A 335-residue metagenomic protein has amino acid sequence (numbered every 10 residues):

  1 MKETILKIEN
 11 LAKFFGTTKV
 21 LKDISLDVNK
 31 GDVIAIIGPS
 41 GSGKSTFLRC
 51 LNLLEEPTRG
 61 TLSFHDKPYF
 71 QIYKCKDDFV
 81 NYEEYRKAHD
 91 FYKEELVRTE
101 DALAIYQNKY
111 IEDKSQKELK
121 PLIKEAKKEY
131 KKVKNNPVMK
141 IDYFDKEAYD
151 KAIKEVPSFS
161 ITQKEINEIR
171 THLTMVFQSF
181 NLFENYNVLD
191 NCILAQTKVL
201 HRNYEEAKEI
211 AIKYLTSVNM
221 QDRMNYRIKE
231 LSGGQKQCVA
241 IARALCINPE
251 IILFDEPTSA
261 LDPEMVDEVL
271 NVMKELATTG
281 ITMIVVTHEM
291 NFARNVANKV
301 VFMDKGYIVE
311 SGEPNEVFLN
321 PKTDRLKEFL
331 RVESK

Functional and structural regions predicted by a protein language model:
N52: Helix-to-loop junction immediately C-terminal to a conserved catalytic motif
G60-Q71, D77, D142-P157: Conserved ABC transporter NBD signature motif
Y226, I247, T279: Conserved signature/switch motifs of ABC ATPase nucleotide-binding domains
R227-L231, Q235: Conserved ABC ATPase signature
I252-D255: Catalytic Walker B motif of ABC-type/P-loop ATPase nucleotide-binding domains
